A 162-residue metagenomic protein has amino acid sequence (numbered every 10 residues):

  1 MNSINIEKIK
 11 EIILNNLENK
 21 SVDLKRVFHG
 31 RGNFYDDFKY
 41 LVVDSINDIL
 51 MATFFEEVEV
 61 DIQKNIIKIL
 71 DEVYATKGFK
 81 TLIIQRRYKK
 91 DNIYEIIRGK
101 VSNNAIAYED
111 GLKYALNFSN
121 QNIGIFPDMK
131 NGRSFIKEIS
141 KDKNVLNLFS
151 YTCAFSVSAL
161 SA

Functional and structural regions predicted by a protein language model:
M1-N47: Non-catalytic accessory regions of SAM-dependent methyltransferases
N2, I6, E59-Q63, I67: Generic alpha-helical secondary structure
R26, T81-Q85, N147: A structural signal for short, well-ordered beta-strand segments and their strand-loop junctions that often border
D36-D37, L41-V42, Q63-K130, S134 (+1 more regions): Non-catalytic substrate-recognition/targeting regions of SAM-dependent transferases
S45, F54-F55, F118: Residue-level recognition of conserved beta-strand positions in structured domain cores
I49-M51, N144: Structural motif
M51-D61: A short interface-forming secondary-structure element
E138-A162: Conserved SAM/SAH cofactor-binding pocket of Class I
